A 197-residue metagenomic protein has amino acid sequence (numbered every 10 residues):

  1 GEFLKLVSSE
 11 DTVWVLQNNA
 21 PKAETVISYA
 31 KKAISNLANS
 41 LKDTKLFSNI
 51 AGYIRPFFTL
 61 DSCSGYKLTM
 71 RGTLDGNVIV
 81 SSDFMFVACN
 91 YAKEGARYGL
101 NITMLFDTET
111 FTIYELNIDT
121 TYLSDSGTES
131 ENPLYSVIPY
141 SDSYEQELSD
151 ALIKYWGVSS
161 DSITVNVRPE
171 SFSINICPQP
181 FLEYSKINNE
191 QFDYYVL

Functional and structural regions predicted by a protein language model:
G1-T108, T112-D142, L152-S160, I176-P178 (+1 more regions): Preferential activation on post-signal-peptide N-terminal prodomains/segments of secreted or lumenal proteins
V165-L197: C-terminal structured interaction module
